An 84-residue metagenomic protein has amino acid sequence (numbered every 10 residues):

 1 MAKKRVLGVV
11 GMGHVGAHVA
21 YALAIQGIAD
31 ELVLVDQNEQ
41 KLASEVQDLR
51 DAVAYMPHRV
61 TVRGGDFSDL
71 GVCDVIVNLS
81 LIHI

Functional and structural regions predicted by a protein language model:
M12: Glycine-rich Rossmann-fold phosphate-binding loop(s) that bind the pyrophosphate of adenine dinucleotide cofactors
G16-A17: N-terminal Rossmann-fold NAD(P) dinucleotide-binding loop
L23: Aromatic pocket-lining residues of Rossmann-like dinucleotide-binding sites
Q26-D30: Conserved S-adenosyl-L-methionine
Q37-V72: Conserved N-terminal Rossmann-fold NAD(P) cofactor-binding segment
D74-V77: N-terminal Rossmann-like NAD(P) cofactor-binding module of classical short-chain dehydrogenase/reductase
I82-I84: Conserved small/polar residues in nucleotide/adenosyl-binding loops
